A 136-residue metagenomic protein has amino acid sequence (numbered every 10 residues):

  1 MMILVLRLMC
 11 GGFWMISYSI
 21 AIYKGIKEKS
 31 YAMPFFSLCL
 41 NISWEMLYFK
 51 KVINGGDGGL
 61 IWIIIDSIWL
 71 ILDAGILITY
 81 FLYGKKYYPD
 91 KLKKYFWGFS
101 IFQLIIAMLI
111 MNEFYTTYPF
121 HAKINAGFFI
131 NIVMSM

Functional and structural regions predicted by a protein language model:
M1-M136: Alpha-helical membrane-protein topology signature
